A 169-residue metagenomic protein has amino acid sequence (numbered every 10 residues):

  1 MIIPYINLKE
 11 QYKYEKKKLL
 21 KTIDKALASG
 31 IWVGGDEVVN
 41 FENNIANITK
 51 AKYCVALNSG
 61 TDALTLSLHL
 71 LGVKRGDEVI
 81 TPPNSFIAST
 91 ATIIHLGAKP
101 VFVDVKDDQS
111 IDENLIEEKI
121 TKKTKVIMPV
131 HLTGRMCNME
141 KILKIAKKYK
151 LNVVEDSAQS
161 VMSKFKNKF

Functional and structural regions predicted by a protein language model:
M1-I31, D36: N-terminal "arm"/small-domain region of PLP-dependent enzymes with the aminotransferase-like
I2, A51, K148-L151: A generic structural signal for alpha->beta connector loops
P4-N7, N58, M128-V130: Short beta-strand segments
Y12-Y14, I45, S157-A158: Active-site His/Glu-centered metal-binding helix of metallohydrolases
Y14, K18-T22, D36, N40 (+3 more regions): Generic alpha-helical secondary structure signal
L20, D24, A28, E42-A46 (+5 more regions): Solvent-exposed, non-membrane alpha-helical residues enriched in polar/charged side chains
S29-E78, T92-L96, F102, K168: Phosphate-binding glycine-rich loop
H69-S160, K164: PLP-dependent aminotransferase-like
